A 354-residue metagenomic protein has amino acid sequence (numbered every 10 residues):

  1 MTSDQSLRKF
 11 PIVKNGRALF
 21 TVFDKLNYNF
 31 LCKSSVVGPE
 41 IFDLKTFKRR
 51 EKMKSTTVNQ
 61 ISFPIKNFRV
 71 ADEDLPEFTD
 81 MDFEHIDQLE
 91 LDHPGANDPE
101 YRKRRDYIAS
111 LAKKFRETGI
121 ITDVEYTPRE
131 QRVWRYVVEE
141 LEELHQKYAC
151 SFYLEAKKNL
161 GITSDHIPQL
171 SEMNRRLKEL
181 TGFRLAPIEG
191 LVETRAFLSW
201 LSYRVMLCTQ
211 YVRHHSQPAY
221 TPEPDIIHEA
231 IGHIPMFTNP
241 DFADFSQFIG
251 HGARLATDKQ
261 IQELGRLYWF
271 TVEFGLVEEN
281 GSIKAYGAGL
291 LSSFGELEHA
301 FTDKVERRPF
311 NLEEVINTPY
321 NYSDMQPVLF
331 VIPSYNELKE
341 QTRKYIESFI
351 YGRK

Functional and structural regions predicted by a protein language model:
T2-D4, R8-G16, F20-F237, N317 (+1 more regions): The feature captures two recurrent sequence modes
N174, H251, L255-E279, I283-G287: Extended, Lys/Arg-enriched charged tracts that mediate electrostatic binding to polyanionic substrates
I188-V192, D241-F245, K259, S282: Short coil/turn segments at secondary-structure boundaries
T194, W269, A288-S292: Amphipathic alpha-helical scaffolding segments
I231-G250, R254-L255: Beta-strand-enriched cores of mature, soluble protein domains
A288-K354: C-terminal structured domains
